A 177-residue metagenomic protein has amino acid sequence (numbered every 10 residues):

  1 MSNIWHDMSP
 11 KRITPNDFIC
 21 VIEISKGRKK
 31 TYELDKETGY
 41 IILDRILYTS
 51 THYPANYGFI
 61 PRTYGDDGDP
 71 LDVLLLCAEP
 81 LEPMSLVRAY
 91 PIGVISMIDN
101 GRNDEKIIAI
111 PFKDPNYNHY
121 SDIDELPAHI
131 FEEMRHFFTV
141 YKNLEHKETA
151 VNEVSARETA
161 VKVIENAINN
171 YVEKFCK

Functional and structural regions predicted by a protein language model:
M1-K177: Hydrophobic N-terminal alpha-helices or hydrophobic patches in metabolic proteins across all domains of life
